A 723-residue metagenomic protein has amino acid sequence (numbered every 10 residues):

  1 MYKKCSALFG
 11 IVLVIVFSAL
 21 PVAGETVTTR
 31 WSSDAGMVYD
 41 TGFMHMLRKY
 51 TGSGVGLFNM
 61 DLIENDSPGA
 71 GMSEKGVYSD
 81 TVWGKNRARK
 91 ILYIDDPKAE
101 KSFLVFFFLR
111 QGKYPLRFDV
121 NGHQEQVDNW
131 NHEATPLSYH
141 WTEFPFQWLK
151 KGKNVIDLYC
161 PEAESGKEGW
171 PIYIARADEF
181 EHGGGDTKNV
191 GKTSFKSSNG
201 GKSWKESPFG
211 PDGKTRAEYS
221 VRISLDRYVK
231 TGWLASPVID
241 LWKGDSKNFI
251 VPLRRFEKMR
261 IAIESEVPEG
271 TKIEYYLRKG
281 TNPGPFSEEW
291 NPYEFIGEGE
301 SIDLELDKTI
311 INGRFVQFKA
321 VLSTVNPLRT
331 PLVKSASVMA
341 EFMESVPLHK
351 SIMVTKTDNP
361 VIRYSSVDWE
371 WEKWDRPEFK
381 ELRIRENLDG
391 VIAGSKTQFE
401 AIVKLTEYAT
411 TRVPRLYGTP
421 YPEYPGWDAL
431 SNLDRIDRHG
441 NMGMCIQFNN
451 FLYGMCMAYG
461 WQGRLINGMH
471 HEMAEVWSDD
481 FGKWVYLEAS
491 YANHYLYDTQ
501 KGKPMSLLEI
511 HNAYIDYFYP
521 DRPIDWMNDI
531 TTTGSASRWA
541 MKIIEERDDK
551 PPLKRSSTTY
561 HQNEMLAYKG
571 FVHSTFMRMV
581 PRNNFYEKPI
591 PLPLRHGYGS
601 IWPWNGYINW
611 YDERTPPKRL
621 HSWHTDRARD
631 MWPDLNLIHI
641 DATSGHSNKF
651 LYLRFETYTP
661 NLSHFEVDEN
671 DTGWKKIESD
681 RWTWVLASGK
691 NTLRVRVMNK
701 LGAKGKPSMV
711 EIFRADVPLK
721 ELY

Functional and structural regions predicted by a protein language model:
A23-G24, K230-E269, T309, A320-L322 (+3 more regions): Low-complexity, disordered linker/stalk regions enriched in Pro/Thr/Ser/Gly
G24-A70, T215, S220-L348: Beta-strand-rich ligand- or partner-binding modules with a strong bias toward extracellular/periplasmic carbohydrate
G24-G69, V190-T193, N199-G232, G270 (+1 more regions): Activation corresponds to long, low-complexity, non-globular regions
K49-F118, Q124-D128, L137-W141, L149-K153 (+3 more regions): Beta-strand-rich recognition domains
Q147-Y159, I310-L322, K690-T692: Noncatalytic modules at the cell exterior or secretory-pathway interfaces, chiefly beta-strand-rich lectin/adhesion
E164-G166, H349-G440: Secondary-structure boundary elements
I174, L416-D480: Active-site neighborhood of thiol-dependent amide/isopeptide-bond enzymes
W477, F481-I640: His-Asp-centered catalytic microenvironments across diverse enzyme cores, prominently the transglutaminase-like
